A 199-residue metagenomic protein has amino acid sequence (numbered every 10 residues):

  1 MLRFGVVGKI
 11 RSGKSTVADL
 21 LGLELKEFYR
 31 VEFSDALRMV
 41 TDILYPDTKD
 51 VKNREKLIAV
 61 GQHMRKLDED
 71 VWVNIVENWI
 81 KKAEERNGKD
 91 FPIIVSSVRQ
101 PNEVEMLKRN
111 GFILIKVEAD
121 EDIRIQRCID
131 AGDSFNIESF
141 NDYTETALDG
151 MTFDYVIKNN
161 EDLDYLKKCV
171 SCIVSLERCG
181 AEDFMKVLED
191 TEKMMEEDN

Functional and structural regions predicted by a protein language model:
M1-F4: Extreme N-terminal starter segment of soluble prokaryotic enzymes
K9: P-loop (Walker A) phosphate-binding loop of NTP-binding proteins
K14: Conserved lysine of the Walker
V17: Hydrophobic positions on the alpha1 helix immediately C-terminal to the Walker A/P-loop
L20: Active-site signature of alpha/beta-hydrolase-fold catalytic machinery across serine- and Asp/Cys-nucleophile hydrolases
E27-Y29, E77-D130: ATP-dependent NMP and nucleoside kinases share a basic, alpha-helical "lid"
F28-I93, N102: ATP-dependent small-molecule kinase phosphotransfer cores that center on conserved nucleotide phosphate-binding segments
V117-D198: Small-molecule kinase domains that catalyze NTP-dependent phosphoryl transfer to phosphate-bearing small molecules
